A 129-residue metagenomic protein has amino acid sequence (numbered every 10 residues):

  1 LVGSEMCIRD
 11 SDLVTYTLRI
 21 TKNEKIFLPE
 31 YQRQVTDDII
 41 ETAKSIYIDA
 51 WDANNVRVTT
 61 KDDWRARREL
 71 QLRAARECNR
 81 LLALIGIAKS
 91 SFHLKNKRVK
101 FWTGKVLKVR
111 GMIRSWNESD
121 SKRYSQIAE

Functional and structural regions predicted by a protein language model:
L1-C7: Short, small-residue-biased leader/transition segments that mark boundaries at the very start of proteins
S11, T15, D37-K44, L72-N79 (+1 more regions): Generic structural signal for well-ordered, non-transmembrane alpha-helical segments in soluble/cytosolic regions
T15-Q32, N55-T60: Helix-loop segments that flank and shape redox-cofactor active sites
K25-L28, A88-R98: Inter-helical turn/loop segments and adjacent helix faces that build the functional surface of alpha-helical bundle
R33-D37, R65-L72, K97-G104: Short, charged, amphipathic alpha-helical segments
K44-A53: Conserved alpha-helical segments that form or flank metal/cofactor-binding pockets of metalloenzymes
D62-S91: Mid-chain, well-packed structural core segment of small domains
N96-E129: Preference for long, well-ordered alpha-helical segments
